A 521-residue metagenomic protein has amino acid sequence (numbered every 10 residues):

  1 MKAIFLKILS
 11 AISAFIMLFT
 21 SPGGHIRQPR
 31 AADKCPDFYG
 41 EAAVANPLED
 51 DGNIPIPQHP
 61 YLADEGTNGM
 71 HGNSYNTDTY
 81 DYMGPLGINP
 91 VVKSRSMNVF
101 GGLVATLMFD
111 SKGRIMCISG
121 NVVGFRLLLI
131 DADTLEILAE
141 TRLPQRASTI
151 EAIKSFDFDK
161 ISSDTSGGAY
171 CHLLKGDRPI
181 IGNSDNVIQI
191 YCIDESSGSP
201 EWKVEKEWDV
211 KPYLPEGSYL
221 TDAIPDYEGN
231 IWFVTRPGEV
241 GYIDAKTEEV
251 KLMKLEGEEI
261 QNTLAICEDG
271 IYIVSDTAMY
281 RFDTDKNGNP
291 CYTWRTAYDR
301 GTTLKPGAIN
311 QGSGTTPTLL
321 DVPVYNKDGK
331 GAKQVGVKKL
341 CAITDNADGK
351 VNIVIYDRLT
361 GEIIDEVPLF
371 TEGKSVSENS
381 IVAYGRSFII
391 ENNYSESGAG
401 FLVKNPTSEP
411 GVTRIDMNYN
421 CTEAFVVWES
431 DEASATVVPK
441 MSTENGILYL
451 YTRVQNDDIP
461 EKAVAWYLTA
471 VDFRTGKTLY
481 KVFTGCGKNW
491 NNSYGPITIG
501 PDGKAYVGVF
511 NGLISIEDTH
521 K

Functional and structural regions predicted by a protein language model:
F19, G23-S148, T519-K521: Sequence/structural signature of beta-propeller modules and their immediately flanking N-terminal secretory/stalk
F100-M108, S148-C171, Y213-I224, G257-C267 (+4 more regions): Repeated scaffold domains used in trafficking and secretory/extracellular systems, primarily beta-propellers
D110-K112, L173-G176, P225-E228, I266-E268 (+5 more regions): Residue-level detector of Asp-centered blade-edge/turn motifs that repeat once per structural unit in beta-propeller
I115-I118, R178-G182, N230-V234, G270-I273 (+4 more regions): Conserved beta-propeller blade signature
V122-D131, D185-D194, P237-I243, T277-D283 (+4 more regions): Structural motif
T141-I161, E205-P215, C291-N310, V367-K374 (+2 more regions): Surface-exposed loop and turn segments in beta-propeller and other repeat-based domains that flank or scaffold
K339-I343, E378-G487: Loop/turn-rich, solvent-exposed surfaces of beta-rich toroidal or solenoidal domains
N491-K521: Blade-level signature of beta-propeller repeat domains, shared across WD40, Kelch, NHL, RCC1 and BNR/Asp-box propellers
